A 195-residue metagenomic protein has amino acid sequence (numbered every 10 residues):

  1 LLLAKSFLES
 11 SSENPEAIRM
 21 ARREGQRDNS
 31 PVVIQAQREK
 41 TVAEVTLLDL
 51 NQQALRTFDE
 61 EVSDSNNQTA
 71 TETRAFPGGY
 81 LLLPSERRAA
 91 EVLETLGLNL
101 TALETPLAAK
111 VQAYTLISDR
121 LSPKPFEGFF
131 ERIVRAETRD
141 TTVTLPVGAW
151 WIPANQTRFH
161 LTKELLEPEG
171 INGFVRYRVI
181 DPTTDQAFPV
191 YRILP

Functional and structural regions predicted by a protein language model:
L1-V111, T115: Hard-cation-handling environments
R74, E91-T95, T101-L103, S118-P195: Catalytic centers of hydrolytic enzymes
